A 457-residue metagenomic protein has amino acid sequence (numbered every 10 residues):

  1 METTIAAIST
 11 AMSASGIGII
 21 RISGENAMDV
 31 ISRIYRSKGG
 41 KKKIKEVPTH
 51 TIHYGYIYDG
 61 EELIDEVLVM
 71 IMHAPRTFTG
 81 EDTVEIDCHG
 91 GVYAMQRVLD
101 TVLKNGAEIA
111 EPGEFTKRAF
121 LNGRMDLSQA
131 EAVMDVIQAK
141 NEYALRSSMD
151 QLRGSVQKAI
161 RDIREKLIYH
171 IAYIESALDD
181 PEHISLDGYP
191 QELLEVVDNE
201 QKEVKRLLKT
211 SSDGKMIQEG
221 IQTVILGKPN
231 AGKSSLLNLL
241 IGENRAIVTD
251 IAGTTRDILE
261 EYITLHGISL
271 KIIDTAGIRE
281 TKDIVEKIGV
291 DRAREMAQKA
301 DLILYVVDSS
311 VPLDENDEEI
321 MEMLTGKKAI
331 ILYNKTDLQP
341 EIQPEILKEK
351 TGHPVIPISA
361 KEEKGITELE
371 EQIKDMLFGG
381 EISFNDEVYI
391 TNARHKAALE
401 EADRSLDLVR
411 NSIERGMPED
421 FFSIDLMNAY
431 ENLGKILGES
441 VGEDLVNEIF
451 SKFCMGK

Functional and structural regions predicted by a protein language model:
M1-R146, D150, G154, I330: A glycine-rich (often HGG/GG-containing) alpha/beta subdomain
E2-I8, M12, E142-T264, T281-D283 (+1 more regions): C-terminal-of-GTPase-core extension/linker across diverse P-loop GTPases
S15-I17, H50-I52, K299-I303, G326-A329 (+1 more regions): Short glycine-/polar-rich loops that comprise or flank the Walker A/P-loop and associated switch/sensor motifs
H53-D65, V69-H73, G253-T281, K299-L302: Switch I (G2) and immediately adjacent beta-strands of P-loop GTPase domains
E108, S269-K271, P354: Conserved beta-strand segments of alpha/beta enzyme cores
I241, A276-G277, D301, D308 (+1 more regions): Short glycine-/small-residue-rich Rossmann-like dinucleotide-binding loops
I272, V306, L332: Generic enzyme active-site microenvironment
E286-S310: Inter-motif core of Ras-like GTPase G domains
